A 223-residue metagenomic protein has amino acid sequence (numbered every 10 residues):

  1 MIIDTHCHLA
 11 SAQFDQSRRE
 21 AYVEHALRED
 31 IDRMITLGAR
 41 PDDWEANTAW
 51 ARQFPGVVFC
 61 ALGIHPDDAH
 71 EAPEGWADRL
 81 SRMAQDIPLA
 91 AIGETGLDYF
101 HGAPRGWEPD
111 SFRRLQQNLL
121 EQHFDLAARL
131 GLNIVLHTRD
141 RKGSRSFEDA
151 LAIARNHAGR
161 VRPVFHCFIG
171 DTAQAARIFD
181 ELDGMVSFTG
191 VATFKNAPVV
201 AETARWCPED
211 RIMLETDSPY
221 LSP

Functional and structural regions predicted by a protein language model:
M1-P223: Mid-domain alpha/beta scaffold segments of enzyme catalytic cores
